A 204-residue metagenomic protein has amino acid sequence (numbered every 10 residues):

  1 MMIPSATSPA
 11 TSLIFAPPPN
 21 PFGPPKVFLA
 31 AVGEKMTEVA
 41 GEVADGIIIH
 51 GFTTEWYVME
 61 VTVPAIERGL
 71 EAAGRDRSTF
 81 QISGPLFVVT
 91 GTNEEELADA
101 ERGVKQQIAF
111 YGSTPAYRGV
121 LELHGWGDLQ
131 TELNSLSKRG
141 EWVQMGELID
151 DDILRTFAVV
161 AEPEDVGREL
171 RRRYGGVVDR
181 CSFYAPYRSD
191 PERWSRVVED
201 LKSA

Functional and structural regions predicted by a protein language model:
M1-A204: Active-site-adjacent structural elements that line small-molecule/cofactor binding pockets in enzymes
